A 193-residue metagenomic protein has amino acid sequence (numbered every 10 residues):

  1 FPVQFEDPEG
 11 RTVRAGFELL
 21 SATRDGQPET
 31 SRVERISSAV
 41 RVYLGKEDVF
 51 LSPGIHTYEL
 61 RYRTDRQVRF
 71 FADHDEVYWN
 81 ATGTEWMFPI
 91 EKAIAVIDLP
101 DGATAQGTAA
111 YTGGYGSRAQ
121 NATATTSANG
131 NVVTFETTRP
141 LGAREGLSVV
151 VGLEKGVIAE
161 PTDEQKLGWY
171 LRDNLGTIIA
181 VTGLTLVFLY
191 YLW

Functional and structural regions predicted by a protein language model:
F1-L192: Lumenal/extracellular ectodomains and adaptor appendage modules of the eukaryotic vesicle/secretory system
